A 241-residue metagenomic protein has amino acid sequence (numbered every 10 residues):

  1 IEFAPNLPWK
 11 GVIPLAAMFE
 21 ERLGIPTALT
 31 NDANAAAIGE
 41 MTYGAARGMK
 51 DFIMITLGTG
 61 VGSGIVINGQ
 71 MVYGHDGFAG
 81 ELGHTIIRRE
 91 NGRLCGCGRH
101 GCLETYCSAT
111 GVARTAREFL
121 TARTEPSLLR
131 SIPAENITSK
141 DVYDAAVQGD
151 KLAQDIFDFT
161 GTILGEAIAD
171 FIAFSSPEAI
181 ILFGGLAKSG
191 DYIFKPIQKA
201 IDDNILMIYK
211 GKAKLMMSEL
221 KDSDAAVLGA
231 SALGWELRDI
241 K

Functional and structural regions predicted by a protein language model:
I1-E2, M71, G77, K241: Short glycine-rich, Thr/Ser-proximal phosphate-binding strand/loop in the N-terminal lobe of ATP-dependent enzymes
I1-V12, A179, G184: Short beta-strand-loop/turn "lid" adjacent to the catalytic site in phosphate-handling enzymes
A16-I25, G39-M49, R89-C95, R99-K241: ATP-binding/phosphotransfer module of carbohydrate and carboxylate kinases, centering on a glycine-rich
T27-N31: General beta-strand structural signal in soluble alpha/beta enzymes
D32, G58, A230: Active-site glycine-centered loops adjacent to acidic/histidine catalytic or metal-binding residues that shape
A36: Proteins enriched for Cys/Gly/acidic motifs involved in redox and nucleic-acid/cofactor modification
R47-Y106: Glycine-rich phosphate-binding loop of actin/hexokinase-like ATP-binding domains
